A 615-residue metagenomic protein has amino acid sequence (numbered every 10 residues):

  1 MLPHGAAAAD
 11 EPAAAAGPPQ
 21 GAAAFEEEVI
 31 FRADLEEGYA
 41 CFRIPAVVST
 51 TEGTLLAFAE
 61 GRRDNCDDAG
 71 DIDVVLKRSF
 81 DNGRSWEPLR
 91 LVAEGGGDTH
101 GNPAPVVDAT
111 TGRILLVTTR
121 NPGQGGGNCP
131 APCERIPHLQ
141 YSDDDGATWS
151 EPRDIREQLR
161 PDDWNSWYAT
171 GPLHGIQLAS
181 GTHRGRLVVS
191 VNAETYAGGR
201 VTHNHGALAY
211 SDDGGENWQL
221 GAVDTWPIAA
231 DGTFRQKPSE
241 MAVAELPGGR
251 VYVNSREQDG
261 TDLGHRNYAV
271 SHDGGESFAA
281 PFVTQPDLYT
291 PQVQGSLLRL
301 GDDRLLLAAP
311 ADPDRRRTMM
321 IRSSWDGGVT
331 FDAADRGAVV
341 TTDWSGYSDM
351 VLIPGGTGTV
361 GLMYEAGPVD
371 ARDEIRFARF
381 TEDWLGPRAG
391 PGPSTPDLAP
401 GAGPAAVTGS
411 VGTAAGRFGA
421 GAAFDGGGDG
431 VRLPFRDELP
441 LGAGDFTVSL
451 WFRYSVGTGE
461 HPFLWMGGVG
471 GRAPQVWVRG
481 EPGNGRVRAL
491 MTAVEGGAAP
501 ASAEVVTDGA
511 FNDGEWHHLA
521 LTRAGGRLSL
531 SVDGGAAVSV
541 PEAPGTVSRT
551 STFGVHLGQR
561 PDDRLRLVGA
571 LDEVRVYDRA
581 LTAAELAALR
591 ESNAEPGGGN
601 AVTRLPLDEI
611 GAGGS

Functional and structural regions predicted by a protein language model:
M1-E11: Secretory targeting and sorting signals
P3, P393-S615: Extracellular glycan-associated modules
E11-Q20, Q475, R486-R488: Polybasic, low-complexity, intrinsically disordered segments
G17-G392: Asp-box/BNR beta-propeller blade signature and adjacent active/binding-site loops in extracellular glycan-interacting
